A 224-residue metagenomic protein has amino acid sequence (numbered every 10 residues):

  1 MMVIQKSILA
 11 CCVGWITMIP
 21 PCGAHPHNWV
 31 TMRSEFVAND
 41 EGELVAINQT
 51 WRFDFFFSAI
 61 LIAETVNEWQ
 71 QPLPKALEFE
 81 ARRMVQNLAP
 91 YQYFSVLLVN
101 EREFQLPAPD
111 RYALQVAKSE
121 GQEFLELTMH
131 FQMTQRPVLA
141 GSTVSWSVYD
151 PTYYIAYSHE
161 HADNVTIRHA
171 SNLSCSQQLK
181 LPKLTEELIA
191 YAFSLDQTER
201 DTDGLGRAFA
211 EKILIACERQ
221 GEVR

Functional and structural regions predicted by a protein language model:
M1-I4: N-terminal secretory signal peptides that target proteins for export/translocation
K6-I19: Bacterial N-terminal signal peptides
P26-A59: Early extracytoplasmic/domain-onset interaction patches
W29, L88-P90, A208: Short solvent-exposed loop/turn micro-motifs enriched in small/polar/acidic residues
F56-P137: Structured domain cores in non-transmembrane regions
N100-R224: Mature, soluble, non-transmembrane domains
